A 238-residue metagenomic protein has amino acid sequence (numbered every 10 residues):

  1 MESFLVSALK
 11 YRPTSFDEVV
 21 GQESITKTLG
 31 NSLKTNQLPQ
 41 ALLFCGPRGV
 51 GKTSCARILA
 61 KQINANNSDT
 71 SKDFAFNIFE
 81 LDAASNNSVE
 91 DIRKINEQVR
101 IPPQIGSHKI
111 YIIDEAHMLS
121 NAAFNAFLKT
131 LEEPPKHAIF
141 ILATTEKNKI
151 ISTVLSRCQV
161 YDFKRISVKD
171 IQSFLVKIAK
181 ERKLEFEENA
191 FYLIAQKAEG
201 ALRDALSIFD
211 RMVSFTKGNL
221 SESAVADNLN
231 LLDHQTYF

Functional and structural regions predicted by a protein language model:
M1-V160, I166, D170, I178 (+2 more regions): P-loop/Walker A NTP-binding region and its immediately flanking N-terminal helices in P-loop NTPase folds
Y111, V176, K180, A190-K197 (+3 more regions): C-terminal helical "lid" of AAA+/P-loop NTPase domains
S173: Short, flexible helix-loop junctions that flank or precede catalytic/ligand sites
R182-F186: P-loop NTPase catalytic nucleotide-binding module
H234: Active-site-proximal catalytic alpha-helix in oxidoreductases
